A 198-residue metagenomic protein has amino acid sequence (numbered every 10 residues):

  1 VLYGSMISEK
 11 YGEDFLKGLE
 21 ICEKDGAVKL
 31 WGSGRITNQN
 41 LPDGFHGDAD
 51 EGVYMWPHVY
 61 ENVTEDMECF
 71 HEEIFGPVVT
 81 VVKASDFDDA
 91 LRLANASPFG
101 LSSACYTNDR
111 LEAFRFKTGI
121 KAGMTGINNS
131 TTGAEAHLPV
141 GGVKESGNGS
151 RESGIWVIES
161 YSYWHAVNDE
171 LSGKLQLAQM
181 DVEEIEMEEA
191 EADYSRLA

Functional and structural regions predicted by a protein language model:
V1-G4: Active-site-proximal beta-alpha loop/turn segments in soluble metabolic enzymes
M6-L16: Short beta-strand to alpha-helix junction loop
L16-K17, T37: Internal nucleotide-binding/catalytic subdomain
K17-A27: Helical element adjacent to the flavin cofactor pocket in flavoenzyme catalytic cores
C22, I36-N38, S153: Intrinsically disordered, low-complexity, compositionally biased regions/tails
G26-N38: Short secondary-structure junctions
D43-A198: Conserved C-terminal structural/oligomerization subdomain of aldehyde/semialdehyde dehydrogenase
